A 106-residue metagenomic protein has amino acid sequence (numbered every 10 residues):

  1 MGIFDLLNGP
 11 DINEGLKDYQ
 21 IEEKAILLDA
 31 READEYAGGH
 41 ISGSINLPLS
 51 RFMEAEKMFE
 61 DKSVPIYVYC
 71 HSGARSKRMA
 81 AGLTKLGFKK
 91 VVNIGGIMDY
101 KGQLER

Functional and structural regions predicted by a protein language model:
G2-D18, E22-A25, A33-V64, A74-R106: Rhodanese-like catalytic fold shared by cysteine-dependent sulfurtransferases and DSP/PTP-type phosphatases
D29: N-terminal glycine-rich beta->alpha transition that marks the start or flank of a dinucleotide-binding site
Y69: Short, surface-exposed ligand- or partner-binding patches at beta-edge/loop junctions that are enriched in aromatics
